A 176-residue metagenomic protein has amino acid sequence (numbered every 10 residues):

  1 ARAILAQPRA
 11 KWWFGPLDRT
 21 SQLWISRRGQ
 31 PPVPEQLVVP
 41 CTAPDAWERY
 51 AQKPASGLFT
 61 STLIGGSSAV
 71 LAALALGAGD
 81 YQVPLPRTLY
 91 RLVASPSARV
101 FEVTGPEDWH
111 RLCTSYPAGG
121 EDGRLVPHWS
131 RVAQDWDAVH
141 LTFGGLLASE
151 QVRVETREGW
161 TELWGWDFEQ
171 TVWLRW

Functional and structural regions predicted by a protein language model:
A1-E48, G77-W176: Active-site and NAD+-binding cores of ADP-ribose-processing enzymes
P54: Catalytic phosphate/metal-binding cores of nucleic-acid and nucleotide-processing enzymes, i.e., regions that mediate
G57-G65: N-terminal/edge-of-domain interface segments
I64-Q82: Short active-site loop/helix that positions an aromatic residue
